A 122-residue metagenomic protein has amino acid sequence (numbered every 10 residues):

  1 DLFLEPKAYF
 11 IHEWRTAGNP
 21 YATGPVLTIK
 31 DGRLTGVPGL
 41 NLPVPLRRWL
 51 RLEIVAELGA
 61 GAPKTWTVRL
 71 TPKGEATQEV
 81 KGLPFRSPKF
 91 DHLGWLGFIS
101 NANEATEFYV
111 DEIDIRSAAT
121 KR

Functional and structural regions predicted by a protein language model:
D1-F3, W49-E57, R69, Y109-R116: Residues within well-ordered beta-strands of beta-sheet-rich folds
D1-L34, I115-T120: Secretory/extracellular carbohydrate-interaction modules and structurally similar beta-sandwich "look-alikes"
K7, G59-P63, F108: A cross-taxa feature marking solvent-exposed loop/turn segments within ectodomains of secreted and single-pass membrane
V26, I54, T67, G82 (+2 more regions): Extracellular/lumenal ectodomain signal focusing on beta-strand-rich modules and carbohydrate-recognition contexts
R33-E53: Short, aromatic/His-centered strand-loop micro-motif at the edge of beta-sheets
L46, R51-L83: Carbohydrate-binding surfaces in secreted/extracellular proteins
Q78-Y109: Flexible glycan-contacting loops in extracellular carbohydrate-active proteins
D111, K121-R122: Extracellular carbohydrate-recognition regions
